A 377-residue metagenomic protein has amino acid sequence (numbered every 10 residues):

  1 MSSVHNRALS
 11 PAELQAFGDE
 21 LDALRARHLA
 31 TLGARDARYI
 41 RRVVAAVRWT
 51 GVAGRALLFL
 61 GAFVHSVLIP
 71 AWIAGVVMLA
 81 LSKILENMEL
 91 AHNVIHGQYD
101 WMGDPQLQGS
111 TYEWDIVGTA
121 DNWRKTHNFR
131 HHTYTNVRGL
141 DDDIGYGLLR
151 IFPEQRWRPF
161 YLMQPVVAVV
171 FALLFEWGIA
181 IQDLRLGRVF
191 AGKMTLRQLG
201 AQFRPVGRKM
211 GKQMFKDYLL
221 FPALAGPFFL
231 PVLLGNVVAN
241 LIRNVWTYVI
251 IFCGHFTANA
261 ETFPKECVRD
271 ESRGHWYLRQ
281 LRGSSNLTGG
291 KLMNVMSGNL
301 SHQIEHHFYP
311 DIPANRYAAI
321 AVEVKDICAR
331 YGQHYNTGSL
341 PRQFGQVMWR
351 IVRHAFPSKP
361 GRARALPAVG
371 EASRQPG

Functional and structural regions predicted by a protein language model:
M1-A53: Low-complexity, highly charged intrinsically disordered N-terminal segments that act as targeting/localization
M1-P11, A363-G377: Short, intrinsically disordered terminal tails adjacent to the first/last structured region
L24-L32, L186-M194, T262: Non-transmembrane, extramembrane segments of multi-pass ion/lipid transporters
D36-N87, L162-W177, A201-I250: Alpha-helical bilayer-embedded segments of polytopic membrane proteins, i.e., transmembrane/intramembrane helices
F63, D100-W101, L140, A225 (+3 more regions): Short, function-defining helix-loop hinge/capping sites that tune catalysis or transport
F63-V67, G97-M102, G226-L230, R330-Y335 (+1 more regions): Secondary-structure transition/capping motifs at alpha-helix termini and the adjoining loop/turn into the next element
A80-A201, V268-K359: Membrane-embedded catalytic scaffold of the fatty acid hydroxylase/desaturase
P205, P222-A223, P227, P231-S272 (+2 more regions): Extended hydrophobic/aromatic segments used for targeting, binding, or gating
